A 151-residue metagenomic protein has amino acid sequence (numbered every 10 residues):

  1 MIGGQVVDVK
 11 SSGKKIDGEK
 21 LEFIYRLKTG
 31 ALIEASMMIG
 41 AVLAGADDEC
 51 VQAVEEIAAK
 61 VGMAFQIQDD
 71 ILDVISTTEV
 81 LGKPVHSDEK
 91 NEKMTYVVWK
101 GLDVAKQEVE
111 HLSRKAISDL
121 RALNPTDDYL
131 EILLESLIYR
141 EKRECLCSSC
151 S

Functional and structural regions predicted by a protein language model:
M1-S151: All-alpha prenyltransferase/terpene-synthase fold signal
